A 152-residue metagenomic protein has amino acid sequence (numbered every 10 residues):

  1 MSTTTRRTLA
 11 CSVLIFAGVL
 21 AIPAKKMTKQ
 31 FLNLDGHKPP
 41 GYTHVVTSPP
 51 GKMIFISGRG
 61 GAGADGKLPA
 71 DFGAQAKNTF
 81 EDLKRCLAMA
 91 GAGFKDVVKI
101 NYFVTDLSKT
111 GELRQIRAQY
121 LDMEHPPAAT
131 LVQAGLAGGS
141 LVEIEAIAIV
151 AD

Functional and structural regions predicted by a protein language model:
S2-T8: Twin-arginine (Tat) signal peptide motif
T8-E81, R85-V98, V104-D152: N-terminal presequence-like segments and the immediate start of the first folded domain
